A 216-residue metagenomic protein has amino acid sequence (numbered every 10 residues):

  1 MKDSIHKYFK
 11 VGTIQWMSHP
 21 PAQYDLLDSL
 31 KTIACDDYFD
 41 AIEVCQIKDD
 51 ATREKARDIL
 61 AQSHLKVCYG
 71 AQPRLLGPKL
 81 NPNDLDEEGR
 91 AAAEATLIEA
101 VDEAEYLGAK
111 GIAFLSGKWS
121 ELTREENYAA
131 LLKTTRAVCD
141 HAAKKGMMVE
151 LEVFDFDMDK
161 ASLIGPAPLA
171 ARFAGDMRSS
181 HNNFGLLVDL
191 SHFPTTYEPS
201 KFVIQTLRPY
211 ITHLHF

Functional and structural regions predicted by a protein language model:
M1-Y106, A143, H181-N183: N-terminal pre-domain/capping segments
K2-D3, N83-G185, T195: Active-site acidic/histidine proton-transfer and metal-coordination neighborhood in alpha/beta enzyme cores
T13-M17, V44-Q46, Y69-P73, F114-S116 (+3 more regions): A cross-domain feature marking catalytic cores of carbohydrate-active enzymes and several ubiquitous metabolic/repair
S18-Y24, E43-K55, S120-L122, A129 (+2 more regions): Acidic-and-aromatic substrate-binding clefts and catalytic sites of carbohydrate-active enzymes
D28-L30, E54, R172, E198-F202: A generic local structural motif
F39-D40, K110, T212: Short acidic/polar active-site loop segments enriched in Thr and Asp
D58-I59, A129, A167-P168, F202-T206: Glycine-rich, phosphate-binding/catalytic loops in enzymes
S200-F216: Aromatic-lined glycan-binding groove of carbohydrate-active enzymes
